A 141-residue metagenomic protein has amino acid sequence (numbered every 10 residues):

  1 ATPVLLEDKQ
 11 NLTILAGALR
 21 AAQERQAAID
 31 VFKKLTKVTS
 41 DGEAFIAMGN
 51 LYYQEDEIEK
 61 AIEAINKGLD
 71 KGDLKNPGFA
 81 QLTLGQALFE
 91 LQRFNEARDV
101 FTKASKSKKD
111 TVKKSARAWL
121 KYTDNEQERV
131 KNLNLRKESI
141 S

Functional and structural regions predicted by a protein language model:
A1-K37: Long, well-ordered mid-to-C-terminal structural blocks that present hydrophobic/aromatic surfaces
T2-E7, F32-D41, K67-K75, K103-D110 (+1 more regions): Solenoid-like repeat scaffolds
L5-I14, T39-A47, K75-L82, T111-S115: Generic helix N-cap/helix-start motif at coil->alpha-helix transitions
R98-S141: Terminal, low-structured helical/coil segments at or just beyond the last alpha-helical repeat
